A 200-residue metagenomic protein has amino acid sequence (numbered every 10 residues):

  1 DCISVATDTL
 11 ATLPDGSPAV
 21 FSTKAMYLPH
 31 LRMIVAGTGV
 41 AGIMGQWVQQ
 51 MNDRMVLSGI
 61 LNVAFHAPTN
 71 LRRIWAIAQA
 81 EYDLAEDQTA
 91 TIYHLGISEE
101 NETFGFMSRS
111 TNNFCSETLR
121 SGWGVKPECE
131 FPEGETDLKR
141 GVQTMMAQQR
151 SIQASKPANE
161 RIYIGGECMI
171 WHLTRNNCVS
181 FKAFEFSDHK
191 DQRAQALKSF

Functional and structural regions predicted by a protein language model:
D1-E86, T111-F200: Conserved short S/T/G-enriched processing/targeting/catalytic segments and their helical context
A41-G42, S98-N101: Gly/Ser/Thr-rich loops at beta-strand to alpha-helix junctions that form or flank small-molecule/cofactor-binding
A85-D87, T91, F104: C-terminal catalytic or substrate-handling cores of phosphate/nucleotide- and metal-cofactor-dependent proteins acting
Y93-E99, W171-L173: Short hydrophobic alpha-helical segments used for membrane anchoring or interfacial signaling
H94, M107-N112: Short beta-strand elements
N101-M107: Structural motif
